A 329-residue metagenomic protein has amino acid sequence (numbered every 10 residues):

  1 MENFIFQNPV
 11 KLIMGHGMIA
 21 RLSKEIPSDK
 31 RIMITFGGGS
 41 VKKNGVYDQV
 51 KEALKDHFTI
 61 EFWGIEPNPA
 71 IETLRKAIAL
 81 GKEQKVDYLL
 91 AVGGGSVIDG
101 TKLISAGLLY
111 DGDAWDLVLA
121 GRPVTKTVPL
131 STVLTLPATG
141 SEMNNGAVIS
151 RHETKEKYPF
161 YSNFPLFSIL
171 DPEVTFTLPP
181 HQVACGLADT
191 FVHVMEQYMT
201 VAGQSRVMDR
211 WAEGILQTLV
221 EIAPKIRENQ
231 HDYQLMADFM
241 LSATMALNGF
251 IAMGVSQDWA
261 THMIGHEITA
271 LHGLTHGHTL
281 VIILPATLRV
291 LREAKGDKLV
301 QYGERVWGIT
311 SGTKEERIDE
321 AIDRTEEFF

Functional and structural regions predicted by a protein language model:
M1-Y88: ATP/NTP phosphate-donor binding region
V10, A20, Y110-V207, Q301: A glycine/threonine-rich phosphate-anchoring loop and its flanking beta-alpha core in nucleotide/phosphate-binding
K11, R31-M33, I60, D87-L90 (+4 more regions): Structural motif
E66-P69, S96, I104-L108, T135-A138 (+2 more regions): Acidic, glycine-rich active-site loops and adjacent beta-strand->loop/helix elements that engage anionic groups
I78, V97-D111, M143-N144: Short Gly/Thr/Asp-enriched flexible loops that form oxyanion-binding sites at enzyme active sites
V86-K102, T135-S141, L271-L274: Glycine/serine-rich anion-binding loops at beta->alpha junctions that coordinate negatively charged ligand groups
Q197, V201-R324: Active-site segments that bind and position negatively charged phosphate/pyrophosphate groups
